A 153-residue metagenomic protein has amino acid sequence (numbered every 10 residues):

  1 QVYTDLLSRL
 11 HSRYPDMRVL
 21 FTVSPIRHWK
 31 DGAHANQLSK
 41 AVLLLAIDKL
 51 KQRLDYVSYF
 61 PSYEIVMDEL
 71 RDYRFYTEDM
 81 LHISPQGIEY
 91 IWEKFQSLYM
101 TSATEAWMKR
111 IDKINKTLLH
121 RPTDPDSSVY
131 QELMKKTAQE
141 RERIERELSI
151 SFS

Functional and structural regions predicted by a protein language model:
Q1-S8: A Trp-anchored, charged/polar loop motif used as the substrate-binding/catalytic surface of acyl/ester-handling
V2, I26-Q52: Glycine/proline-rich loop-helix segments at beta-alpha junctions forming the active-site rim of enzyme cores
S8-Q37, E69, I111-L118: Active-site segments of SGNH/GDSL-like serine hydrolases that catalyze O-acetyl group transfer/hydrolysis on lipids
R18-L20, A41-D72, K94, M108-R110: Extracellular serine-dependent O-acyl
D72-M80: Short, surface-exposed amphipathic charged segments that create phosphate/polyanion-binding patches used for binding
E78-D79, E89, K94-S153: Conserved catalytic region of serine esterases and O-acyltransferases that act on ester linkages in lipids
S84: Short, conserved phosphate/pyrophosphate- and ester-handling motifs at nucleotide-, phospho-/glycolipid
